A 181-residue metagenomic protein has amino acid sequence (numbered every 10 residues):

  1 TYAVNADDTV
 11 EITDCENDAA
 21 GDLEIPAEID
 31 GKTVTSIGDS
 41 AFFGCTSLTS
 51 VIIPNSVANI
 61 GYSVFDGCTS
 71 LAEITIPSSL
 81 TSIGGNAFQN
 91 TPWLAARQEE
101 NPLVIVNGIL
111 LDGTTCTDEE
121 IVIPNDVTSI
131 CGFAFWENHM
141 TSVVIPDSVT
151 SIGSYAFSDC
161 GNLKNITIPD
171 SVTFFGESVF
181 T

Functional and structural regions predicted by a protein language model:
Y2-D8, A19-S36, T46-N59, C68-S82 (+4 more regions): Structural signature of tandem-repeat unit edges
D14-N17, E28, F42, F133-A134: Acidic, Ser/Thr
D39-A41, G61-D66, G84-A87, L111 (+3 more regions): Consensus positions within tandem repeat domains that build extended binding/scaffold surfaces
